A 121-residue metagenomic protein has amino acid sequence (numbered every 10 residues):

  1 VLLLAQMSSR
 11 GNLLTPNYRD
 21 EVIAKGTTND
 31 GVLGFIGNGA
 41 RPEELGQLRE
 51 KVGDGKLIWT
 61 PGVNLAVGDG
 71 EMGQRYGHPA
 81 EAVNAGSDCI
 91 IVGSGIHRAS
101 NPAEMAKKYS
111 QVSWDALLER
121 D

Functional and structural regions predicted by a protein language model:
V1-L57, L65-G68: Conserved anion-binding
P16, D20, P42, Y76 (+3 more regions): Electropositive phosphate-/nucleotide-binding environments in soluble metabolic enzymes
I23-G26, L57-I58, A80-V83, V112-W114: Short, surface-exposed linear patches
G46-L48, V67-D88, E104-K108: Catalytic cores of alpha/beta
D54-K56, G86-V92: A short pocket-lining beta-strand/turn micro-motif at the edge of beta-sheets
T60-V63, V92-G95: Glycine-rich beta-strand-to-loop/alpha-helix junction loops that act as flexible
E81-G86, S94-D121: C-terminal helical cap(s) of enzyme catalytic domains, especially alpha/beta-barrels
